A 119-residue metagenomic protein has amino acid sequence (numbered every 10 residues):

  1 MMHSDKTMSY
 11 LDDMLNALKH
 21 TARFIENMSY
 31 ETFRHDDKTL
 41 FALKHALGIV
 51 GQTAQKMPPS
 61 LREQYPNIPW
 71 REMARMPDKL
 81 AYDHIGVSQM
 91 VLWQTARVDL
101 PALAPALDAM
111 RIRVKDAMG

Functional and structural regions predicted by a protein language model:
M1-G119: Solvent-exposed interaction patches of small proteins and small membrane subunits
